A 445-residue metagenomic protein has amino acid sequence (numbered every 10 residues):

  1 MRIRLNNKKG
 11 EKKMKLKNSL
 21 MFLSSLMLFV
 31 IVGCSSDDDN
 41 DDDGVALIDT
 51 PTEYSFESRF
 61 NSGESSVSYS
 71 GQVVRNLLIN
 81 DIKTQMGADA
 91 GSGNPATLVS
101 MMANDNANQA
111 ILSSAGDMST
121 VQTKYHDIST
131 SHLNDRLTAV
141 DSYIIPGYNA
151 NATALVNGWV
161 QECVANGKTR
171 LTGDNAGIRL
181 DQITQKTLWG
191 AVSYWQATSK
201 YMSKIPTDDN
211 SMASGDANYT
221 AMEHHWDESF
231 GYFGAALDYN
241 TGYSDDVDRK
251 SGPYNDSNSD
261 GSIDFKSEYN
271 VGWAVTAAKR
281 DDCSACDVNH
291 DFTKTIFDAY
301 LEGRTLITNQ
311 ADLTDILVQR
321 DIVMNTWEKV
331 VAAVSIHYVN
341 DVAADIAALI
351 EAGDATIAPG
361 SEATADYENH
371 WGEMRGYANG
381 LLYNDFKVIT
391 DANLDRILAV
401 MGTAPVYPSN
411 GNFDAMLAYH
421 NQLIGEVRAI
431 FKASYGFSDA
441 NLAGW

Functional and structural regions predicted by a protein language model:
M1-K13, D41-D42: Short, Lys/Arg-enriched N-terminal segments with co-localized hydrophobic residues within the first ~10-30 amino acids
K12-L23: Bacterial N-terminal signal peptides that target proteins for export
V30-G33: C-terminal motif of bacterial Sec signal peptides marking the signal peptidase cleavage site
S35-D37: Bacterial signal peptide processing site
D43-W445: Mature extracytoplasmic or organellar-lumen-exposed domains after removal of signal/transit peptides
